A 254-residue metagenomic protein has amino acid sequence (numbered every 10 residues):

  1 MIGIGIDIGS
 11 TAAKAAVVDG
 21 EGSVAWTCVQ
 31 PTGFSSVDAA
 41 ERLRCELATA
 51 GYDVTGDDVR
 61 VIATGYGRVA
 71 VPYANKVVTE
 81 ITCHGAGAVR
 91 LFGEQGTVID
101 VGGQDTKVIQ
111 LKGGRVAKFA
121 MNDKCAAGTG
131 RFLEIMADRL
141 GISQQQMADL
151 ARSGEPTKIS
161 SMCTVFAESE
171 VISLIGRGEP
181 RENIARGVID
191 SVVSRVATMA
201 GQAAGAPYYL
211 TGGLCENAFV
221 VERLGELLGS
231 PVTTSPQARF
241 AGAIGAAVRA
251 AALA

Functional and structural regions predicted by a protein language model:
M1-E21, Q95-K112: Gly/Thr-rich phosphate-binding beta-strand-loop-beta motif of the actin/hexokinase/Hsp70
G3-C45, A117-F119, D123-K124: Short glycine-rich, Thr/Ser-proximal phosphate-binding strand/loop in the N-terminal lobe of ATP-dependent enzymes
G20, W26-T32, A50-T82, A117-K118: Short beta-strand-loop/turn "lid" adjacent to the catalytic site in phosphate-handling enzymes
S35-S36, G113-I159, C163: Glycine-rich phosphate-binding loop plus the immediately following alpha-helix
Y66-K118, G245-A252: Conserved phosphate-binding catalytic cores of ATP/NTP-utilizing and phosphoryl-transfer enzymes
L133, S235-A254: Glycine-rich phosphate-binding/hydrolytic loop that grips phosphoryl groups
A167-G201, R239: Adenine-nucleotide phosphate-binding core of ATP-dependent small-molecule kinases
A200-L227, A238-G242: Glycine-rich phosphate-binding loops at beta-strand->alpha-helix junctions
